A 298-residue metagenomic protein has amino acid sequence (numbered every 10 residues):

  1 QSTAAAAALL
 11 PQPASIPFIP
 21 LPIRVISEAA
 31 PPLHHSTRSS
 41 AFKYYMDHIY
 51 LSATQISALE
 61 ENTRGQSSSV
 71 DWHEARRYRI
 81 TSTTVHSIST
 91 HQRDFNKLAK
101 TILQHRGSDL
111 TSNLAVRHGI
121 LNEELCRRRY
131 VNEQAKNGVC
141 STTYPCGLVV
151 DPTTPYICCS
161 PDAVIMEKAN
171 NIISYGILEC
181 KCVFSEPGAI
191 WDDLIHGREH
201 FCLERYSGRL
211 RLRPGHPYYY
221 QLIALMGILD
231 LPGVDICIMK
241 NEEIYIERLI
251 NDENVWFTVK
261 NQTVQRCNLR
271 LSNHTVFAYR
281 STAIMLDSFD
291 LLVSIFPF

Functional and structural regions predicted by a protein language model:
Q1-F298: Accessory terminal regions of nucleic-acid processing enzymes
